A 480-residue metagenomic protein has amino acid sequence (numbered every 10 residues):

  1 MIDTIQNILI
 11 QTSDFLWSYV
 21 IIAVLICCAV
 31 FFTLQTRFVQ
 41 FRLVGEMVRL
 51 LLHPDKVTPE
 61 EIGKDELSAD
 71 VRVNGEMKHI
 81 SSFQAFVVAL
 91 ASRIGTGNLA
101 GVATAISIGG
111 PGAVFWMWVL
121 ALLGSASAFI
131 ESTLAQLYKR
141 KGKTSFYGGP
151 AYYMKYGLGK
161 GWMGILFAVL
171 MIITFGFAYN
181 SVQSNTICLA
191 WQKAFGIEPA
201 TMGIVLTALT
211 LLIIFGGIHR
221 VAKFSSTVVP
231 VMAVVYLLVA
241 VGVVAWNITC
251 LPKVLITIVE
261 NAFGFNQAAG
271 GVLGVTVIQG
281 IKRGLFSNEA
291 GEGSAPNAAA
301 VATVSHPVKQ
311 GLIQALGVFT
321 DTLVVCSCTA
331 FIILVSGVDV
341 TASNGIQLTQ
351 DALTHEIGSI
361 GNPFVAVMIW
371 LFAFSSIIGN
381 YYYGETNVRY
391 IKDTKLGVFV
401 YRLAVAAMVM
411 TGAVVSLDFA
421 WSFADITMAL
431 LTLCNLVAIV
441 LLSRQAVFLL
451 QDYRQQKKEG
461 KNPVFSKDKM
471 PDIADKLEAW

Functional and structural regions predicted by a protein language model:
M1-A89, T96, S107-G112, L441-W480: N-terminal alpha-helical transmembrane segments of multi-pass membrane transport and channel/translocase proteins
T4-I5, Q35-Q40, G97-V102, G176-I187 (+5 more regions): Transmembrane helix-loop junctions in multi-pass membrane proteins
S13-H53, A105-T144, T320-C326, N362 (+1 more regions): Extracellular loop-to-transmembrane helix junctions
I22-C27, G164-I172, K193-I218, V235 (+2 more regions): Transmembrane alpha-helical segments of multi-pass small-molecule transport proteins
V24-F31, T36-V48, N185-W191, E198-N247 (+2 more regions): Membrane-interface loop-to-helix entry segments
F32-T33, L120-T144, P150-A151, K155-N185 (+2 more regions): Helix-loop-helix module between adjacent transmembrane segments
E61-I106, L134-L137, K143-A151, K155 (+1 more regions): Alpha-helical membrane segments and immediately flanking helix-loop junctions that form or couple to the substrate/ion
F129-K139, K143, V239-T257, F265 (+3 more regions): Extracellular/periplasmic helix-exit of transmembrane alpha-helices
